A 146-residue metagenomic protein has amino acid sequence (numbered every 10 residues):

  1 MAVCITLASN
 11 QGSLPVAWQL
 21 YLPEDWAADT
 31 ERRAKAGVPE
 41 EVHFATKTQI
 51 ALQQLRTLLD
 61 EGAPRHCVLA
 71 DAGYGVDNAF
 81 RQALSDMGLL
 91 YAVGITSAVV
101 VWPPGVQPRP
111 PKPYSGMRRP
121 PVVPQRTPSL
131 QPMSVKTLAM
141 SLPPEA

Functional and structural regions predicted by a protein language model:
M1-P23: Acidic, metal-ligating active-site segments
W26: Mixed-charge (Asp/Glu-Lys/Arg
T30-A146: An internal, acidic/charged active-site-proximal segment that coordinates divalent cations and/or engages
